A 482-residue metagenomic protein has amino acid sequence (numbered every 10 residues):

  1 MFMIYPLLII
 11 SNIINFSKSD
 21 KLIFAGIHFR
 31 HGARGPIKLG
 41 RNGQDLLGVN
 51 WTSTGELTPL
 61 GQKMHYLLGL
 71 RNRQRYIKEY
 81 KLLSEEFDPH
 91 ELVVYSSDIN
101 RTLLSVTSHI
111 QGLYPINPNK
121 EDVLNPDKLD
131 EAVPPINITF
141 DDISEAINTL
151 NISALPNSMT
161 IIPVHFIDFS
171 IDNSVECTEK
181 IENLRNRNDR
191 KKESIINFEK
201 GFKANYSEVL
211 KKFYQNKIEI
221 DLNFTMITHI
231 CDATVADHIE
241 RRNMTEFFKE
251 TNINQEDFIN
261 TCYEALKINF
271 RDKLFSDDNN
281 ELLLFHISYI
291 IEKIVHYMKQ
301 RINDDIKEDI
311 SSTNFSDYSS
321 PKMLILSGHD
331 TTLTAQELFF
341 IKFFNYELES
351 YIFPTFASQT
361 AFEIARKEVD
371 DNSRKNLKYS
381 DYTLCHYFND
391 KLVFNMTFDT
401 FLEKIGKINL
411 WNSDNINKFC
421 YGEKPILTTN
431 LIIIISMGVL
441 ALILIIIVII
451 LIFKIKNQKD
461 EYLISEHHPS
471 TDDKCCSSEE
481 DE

Functional and structural regions predicted by a protein language model:
M1-I9: Sec-dependent signal peptide recognition, specifically the positively charged N-region followed immediately by
L8-K21: N-terminal signal peptide
L8-S11, T228, A233, K456: Short linear motifs centered on Gly/Pro in flexible linkers and helix caps
I13-F16, L431, N457-Q458, C475: N-terminal cationic leader/targeting segments used for protein routing and processing
N15, R34, T332, I433 (+2 more regions): Intrinsic structural disorder/low-complexity segments
D20-V93, S97-L324, G328-L451: Signature for phosphate-centric chemistry
I445-L463: Transmembrane-helix exit/juxtamembrane "anchor" motif
K459-E482: Cytosolic C-terminal tails of single-pass type I membrane
